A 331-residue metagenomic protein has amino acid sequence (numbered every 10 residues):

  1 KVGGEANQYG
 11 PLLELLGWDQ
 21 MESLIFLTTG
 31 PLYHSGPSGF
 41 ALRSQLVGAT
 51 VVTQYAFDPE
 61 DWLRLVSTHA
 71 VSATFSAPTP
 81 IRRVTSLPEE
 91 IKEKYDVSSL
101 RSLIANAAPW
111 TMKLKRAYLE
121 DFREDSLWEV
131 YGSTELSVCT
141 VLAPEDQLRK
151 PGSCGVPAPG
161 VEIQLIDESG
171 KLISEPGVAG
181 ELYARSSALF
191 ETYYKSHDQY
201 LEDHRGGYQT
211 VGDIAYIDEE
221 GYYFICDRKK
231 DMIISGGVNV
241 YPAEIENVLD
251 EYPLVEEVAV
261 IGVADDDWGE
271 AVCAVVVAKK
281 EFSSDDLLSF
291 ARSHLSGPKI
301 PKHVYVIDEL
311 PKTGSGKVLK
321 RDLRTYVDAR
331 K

Functional and structural regions predicted by a protein language model:
K1, E5-L15, F26, L63-L65 (+8 more regions): Adenylate-forming
K1-T29, Y33-A73, L87: Conserved AMP-binding/adenylation subdomain of ANL enzymes
L46-V47, V71-S76, T85-K150, E162 (+1 more regions): Gly/Ser/Thr-rich phosphate-binding loop
R64, T74, S186, E191-T192 (+4 more regions): AMP-binding/adenylate-forming catalytic core of the ANL superfamily
A107, G132, G155, D213 (+1 more regions): Active-site glycine-centered loops adjacent to acidic/histidine catalytic or metal-binding residues that shape
L127-T134, G155-P157, I261-A264, Y305: Beta-strand->loop->alpha-helix junctions that form or flank phosphate-binding loops in nucleotide-handling enzymes
V156-G160, K171-D203, V238-V240, F282: Conserved ATP/PPi-binding loop(s) of AMP-dependent carboxylate-activating enzymes
T325-K331: Acidic/polar alpha-helix N-cap and adjacent early helical turns within long charge-rich amphipathic helices/linkers
